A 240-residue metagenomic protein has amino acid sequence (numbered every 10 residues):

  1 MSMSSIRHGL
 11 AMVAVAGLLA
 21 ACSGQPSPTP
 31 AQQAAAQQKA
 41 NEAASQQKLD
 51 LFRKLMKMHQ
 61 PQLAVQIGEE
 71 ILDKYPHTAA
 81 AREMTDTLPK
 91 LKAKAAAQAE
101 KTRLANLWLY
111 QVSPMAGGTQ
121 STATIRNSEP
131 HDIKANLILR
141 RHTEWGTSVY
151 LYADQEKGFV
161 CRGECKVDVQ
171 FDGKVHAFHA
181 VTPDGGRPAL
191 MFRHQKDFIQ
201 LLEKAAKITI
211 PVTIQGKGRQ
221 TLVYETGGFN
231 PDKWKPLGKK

Functional and structural regions predicted by a protein language model:
S2-A11: Bacterial N-terminal signal peptides that target proteins for export
L18-A21: C-terminal motif of bacterial Sec signal peptides marking the signal peptidase cleavage site
G24-K240: A generic "folded-domain core" signal
